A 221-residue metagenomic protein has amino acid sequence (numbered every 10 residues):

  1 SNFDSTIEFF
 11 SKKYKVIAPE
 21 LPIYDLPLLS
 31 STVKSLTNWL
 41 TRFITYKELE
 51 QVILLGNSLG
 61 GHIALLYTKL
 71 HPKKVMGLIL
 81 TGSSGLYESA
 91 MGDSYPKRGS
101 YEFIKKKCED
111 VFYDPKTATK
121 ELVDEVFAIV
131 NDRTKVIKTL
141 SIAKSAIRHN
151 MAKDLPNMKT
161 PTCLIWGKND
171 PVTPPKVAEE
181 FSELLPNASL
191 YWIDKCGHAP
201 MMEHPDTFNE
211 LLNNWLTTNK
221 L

Functional and structural regions predicted by a protein language model:
D4-E8, Y14-L55, E210, N214: Active-site loop/oxyanion-hole signature of alpha/beta-hydrolase fold enzymes
L21-D25, G85-L86, G197-P200: Alpha/beta-hydrolase active-site loop signature
E50-Y87: Conserved hydrolase catalytic core segment
R98-T160: Conserved alpha/beta-hydrolase catalytic His-Asp/Glu region
M158, L164-W166, D170: Short beta-strand/loop motif that positions the catalytic acidic residue of the alpha/beta-hydrolase fold
P171-V177: Conserved alpha/beta-hydrolase "acid-adjacent" motif
E179-A188: Active-site-adjacent alpha-helix of alpha/beta-hydrolase-fold enzymes
A188-L221: Catalytic active-site module of serine/aspartate enzymes centered on a nucleophile-bearing elbow/loop
